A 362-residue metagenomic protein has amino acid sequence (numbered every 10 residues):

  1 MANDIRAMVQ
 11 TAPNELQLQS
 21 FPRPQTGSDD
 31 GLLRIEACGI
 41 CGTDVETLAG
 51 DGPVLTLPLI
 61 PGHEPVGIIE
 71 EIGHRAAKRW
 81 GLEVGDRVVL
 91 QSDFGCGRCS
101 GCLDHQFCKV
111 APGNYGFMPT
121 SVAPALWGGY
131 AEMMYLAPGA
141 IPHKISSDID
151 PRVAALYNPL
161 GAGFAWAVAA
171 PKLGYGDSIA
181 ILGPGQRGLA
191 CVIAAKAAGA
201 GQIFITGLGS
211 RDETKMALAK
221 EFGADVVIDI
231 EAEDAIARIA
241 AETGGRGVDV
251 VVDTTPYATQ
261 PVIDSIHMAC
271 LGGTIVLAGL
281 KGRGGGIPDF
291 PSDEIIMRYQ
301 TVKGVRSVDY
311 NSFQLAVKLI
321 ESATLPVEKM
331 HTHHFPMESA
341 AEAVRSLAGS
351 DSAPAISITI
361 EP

Functional and structural regions predicted by a protein language model:
A2-I5, D229, A241, G245 (+6 more regions): C-terminal capping/lid region of NAD(P)-dependent oxidoreductase domains
P22-C38, G52-L103, W127, S146-D148: Glycine-rich beta-strand-centered segment in the early N-terminal region that forms part of a ligand/cofactor-binding
C41, Q91-H143: Cysteine-cluster motifs in flexible loop/terminal segments that predominantly coordinate metals
W80-L82, L173, A269: Short, well-ordered loop/turn sites that connect or cap secondary structure elements
G85, G176, A224, G247-V248: Local beta-strand N-terminus motif with an aromatic residue
E132, S146-A232, A237: Mid-domain Rossmann-like dinucleotide-binding core that forms the NAD(H)/NADP(H) cofactor-binding site
T214-A217, D225, A258-S322, K329 (+1 more regions): Glycine-rich phosphate-binding loop and adjacent beta-alpha segment of Rossmann(oid) nucleotide-cofactor-binding
